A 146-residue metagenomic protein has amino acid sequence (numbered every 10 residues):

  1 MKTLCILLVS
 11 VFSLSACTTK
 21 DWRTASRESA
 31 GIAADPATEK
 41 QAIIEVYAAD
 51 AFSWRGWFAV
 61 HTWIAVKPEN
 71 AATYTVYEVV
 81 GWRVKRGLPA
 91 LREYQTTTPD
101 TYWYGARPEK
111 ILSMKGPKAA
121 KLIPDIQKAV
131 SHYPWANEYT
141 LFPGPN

Functional and structural regions predicted by a protein language model:
M1-L4: Positively charged n-region of N-terminal signal peptides that target proteins for export
I6-S10: Hydrophobic helical h-region of N-terminal Sec-dependent signal peptides in bacterial secretory/periplasmic proteins
D21-S26, T38-M114: Glycine-rich catalytic cores of cysteine/serine-nucleophile enzymes that process amide/ester linkages in cell-envelope
R27-A34: A short, compositionally biased domain-edge/stem linker segment
P36, V76, R86, Y133-L141: Generic ordered-secondary-structure signal
T101-N146: Active-site nucleophile-His-acid catalytic modules used for acyl/amide transfer and hydrolysis across diverse enzymes
